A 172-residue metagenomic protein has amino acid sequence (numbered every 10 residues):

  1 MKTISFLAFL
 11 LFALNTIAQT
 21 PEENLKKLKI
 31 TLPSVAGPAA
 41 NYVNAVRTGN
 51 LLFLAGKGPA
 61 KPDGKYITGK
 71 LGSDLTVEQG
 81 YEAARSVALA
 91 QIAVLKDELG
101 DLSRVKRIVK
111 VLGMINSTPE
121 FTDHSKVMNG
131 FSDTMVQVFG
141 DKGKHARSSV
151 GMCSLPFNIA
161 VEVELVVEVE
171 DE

Functional and structural regions predicted by a protein language model:
M1-T20: Bacterial Sec-dependent N-terminal signal peptides
Q19-E172: Short, polar/acidic, helix-capping and beta-turn segments at strand->helix junctions that line the mouths
